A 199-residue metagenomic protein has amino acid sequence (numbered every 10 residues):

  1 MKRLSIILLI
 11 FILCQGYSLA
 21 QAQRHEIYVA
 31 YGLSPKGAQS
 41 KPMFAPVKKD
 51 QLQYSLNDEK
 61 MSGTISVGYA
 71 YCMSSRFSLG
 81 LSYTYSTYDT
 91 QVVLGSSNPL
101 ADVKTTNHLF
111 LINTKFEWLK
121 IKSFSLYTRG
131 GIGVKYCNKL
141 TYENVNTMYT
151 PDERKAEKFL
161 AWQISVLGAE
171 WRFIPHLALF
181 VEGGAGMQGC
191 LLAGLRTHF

Functional and structural regions predicted by a protein language model:
M1-H25: Bacterial Sec-dependent N-terminal signal peptides
L19-M73, R196-H198: Short glycine/proline- and aromatic-enriched beta-strand/turn motifs that initiate or cap beta-hairpins
E26, L33-P35, G63-E143, W171-F173 (+1 more regions): Gram-negative (and chloroplast) outer-membrane scaffold detector with strong preference for beta-barrel transmembrane
D50-S55, S96-V103, T150-K155, A178-F180: Extracellular loop and loop/strand-boundary signature of outer-membrane beta-barrel proteins
S55-T64, D102-L109, K155-A161, F173 (+1 more regions): Short sequence motifs at beta-strands and strand-loop junctions characteristic of Gram-negative outer-membrane
K122, F180-G194: Solvent-exposed loop/turn segments connecting transmembrane beta-strands in outer-membrane beta-barrel proteins
G131-Q163: Glycine-rich phosphate-binding "P-loop"
S165-E170, G194-L195: Outer membrane beta-barrel transmembrane domains
